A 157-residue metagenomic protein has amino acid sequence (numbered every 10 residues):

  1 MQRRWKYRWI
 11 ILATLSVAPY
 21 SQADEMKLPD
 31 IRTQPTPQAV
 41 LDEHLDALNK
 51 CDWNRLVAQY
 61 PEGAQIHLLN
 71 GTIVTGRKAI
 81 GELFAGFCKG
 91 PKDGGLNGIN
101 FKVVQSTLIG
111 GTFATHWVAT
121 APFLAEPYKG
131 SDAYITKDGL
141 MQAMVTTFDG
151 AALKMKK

Functional and structural regions predicted by a protein language model:
M1-W9: Bacterial N-terminal signal peptides that target proteins for export
R8-A18: Bacterial N-terminal signal peptides
S21-A58, E62, M155: Short, low-complexity N-terminal intrinsically disordered segments enriched in polar/charged residues
H44, L56-V57, A64, G76 (+5 more regions): Hydrophobic pocket/interface hotspot
Y60-P61, A119-A121, F148: Short beta-strand segments enriched in hydrophobic/aromatic residues within well-folded beta-rich domains
Q65-T75, K89-G94: A short gly/proline-enriched turn/hairpin at secondary-structure junctions
G81-P127: Surface-exposed, charged secondary-structure patches
P127-K157: Short beta-strand edge/turn micro-motifs at domain boundaries
